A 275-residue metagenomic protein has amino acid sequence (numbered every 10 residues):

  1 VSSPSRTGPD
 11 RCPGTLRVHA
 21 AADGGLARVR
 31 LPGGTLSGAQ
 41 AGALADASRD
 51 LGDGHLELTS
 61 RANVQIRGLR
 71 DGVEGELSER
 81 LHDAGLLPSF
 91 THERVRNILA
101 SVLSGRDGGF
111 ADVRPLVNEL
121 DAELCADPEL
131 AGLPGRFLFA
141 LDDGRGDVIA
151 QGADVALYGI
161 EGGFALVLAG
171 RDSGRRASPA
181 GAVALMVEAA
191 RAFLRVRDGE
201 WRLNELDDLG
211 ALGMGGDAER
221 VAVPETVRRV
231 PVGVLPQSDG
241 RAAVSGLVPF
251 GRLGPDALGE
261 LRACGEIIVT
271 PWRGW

Functional and structural regions predicted by a protein language model:
S2-S5, G24-V167, D172, R176-A180 (+3 more regions): Small-residue-enriched alpha-helical segments and adjacent helix-cap loops that form tight helix-helix packing
S5-A20: Intrinsic, low-complexity N-terminal interaction/targeting segments
L16-V18, L157, V234-L235: Short amphipathic beta-strand and strand-loop transition segments with alternating hydrophobic
H55-L58, L130-P134, L194-L212, A218-V230 (+1 more regions): Flexible, glycine/charged-enriched surface loops at secondary-structure junctions
D112, A189, E205-D208: Serine/threonine-rich low-complexity intrinsically disordered regions
L124, A190-R197: Short, well-ordered alpha-helical segments in soluble proteins
M186, A190-F193, R241, G246: A conserved active-site cap/scaffold subdomain adjacent to cofactor or substrate pockets
M214-R252: Accessory "access/gating" subregions that flank catalytic or transport cores
